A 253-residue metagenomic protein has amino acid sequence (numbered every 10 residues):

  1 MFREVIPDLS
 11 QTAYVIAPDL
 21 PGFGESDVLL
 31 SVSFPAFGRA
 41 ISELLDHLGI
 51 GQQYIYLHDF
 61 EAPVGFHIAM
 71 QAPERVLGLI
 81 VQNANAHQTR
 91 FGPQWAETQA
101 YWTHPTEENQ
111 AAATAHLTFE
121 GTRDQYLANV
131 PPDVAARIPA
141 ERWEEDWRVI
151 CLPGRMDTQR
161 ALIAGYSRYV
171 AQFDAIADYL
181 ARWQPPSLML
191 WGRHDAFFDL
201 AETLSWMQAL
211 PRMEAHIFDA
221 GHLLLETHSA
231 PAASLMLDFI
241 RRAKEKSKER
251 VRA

Functional and structural regions predicted by a protein language model:
M1-E25: Conserved HGGG/HGGXW glycine-rich cap/lid loop of the alpha/beta-hydrolase fold
M1-E4, L29, A201, S205 (+1 more regions): Generic recognition of short, well-ordered alpha-helical segments
I16, F23-Y56, F60-H216, D238: Flexible "cap/lid" subdomain of the alpha/beta-hydrolase fold that forms the substrate-access gate
R212-A253: Catalytic active-site module of serine/aspartate enzymes centered on a nucleophile-bearing elbow/loop
